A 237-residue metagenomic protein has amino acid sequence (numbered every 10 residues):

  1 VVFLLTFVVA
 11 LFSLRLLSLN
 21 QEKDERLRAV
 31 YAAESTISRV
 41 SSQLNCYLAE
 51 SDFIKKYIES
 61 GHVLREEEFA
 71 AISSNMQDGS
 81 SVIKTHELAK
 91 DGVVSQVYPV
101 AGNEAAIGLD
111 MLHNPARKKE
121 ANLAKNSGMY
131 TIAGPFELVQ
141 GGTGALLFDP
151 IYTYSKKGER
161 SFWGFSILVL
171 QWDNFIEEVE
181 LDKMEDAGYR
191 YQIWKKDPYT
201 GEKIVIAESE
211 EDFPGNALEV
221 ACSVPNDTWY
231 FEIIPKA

Functional and structural regions predicted by a protein language model:
V1-F3: Alpha-helical transmembrane segments and their helix-membrane boundary motifs
L5-L64: Juxtamembrane extracytoplasmic/periplasmic/luminal helical "stalk" adjacent to the first N-terminal
R26, V30, E59-Y230: Intrinsically disordered, low-complexity polar/acidic regions
I234-A237: Membrane-interface helix-start motif
